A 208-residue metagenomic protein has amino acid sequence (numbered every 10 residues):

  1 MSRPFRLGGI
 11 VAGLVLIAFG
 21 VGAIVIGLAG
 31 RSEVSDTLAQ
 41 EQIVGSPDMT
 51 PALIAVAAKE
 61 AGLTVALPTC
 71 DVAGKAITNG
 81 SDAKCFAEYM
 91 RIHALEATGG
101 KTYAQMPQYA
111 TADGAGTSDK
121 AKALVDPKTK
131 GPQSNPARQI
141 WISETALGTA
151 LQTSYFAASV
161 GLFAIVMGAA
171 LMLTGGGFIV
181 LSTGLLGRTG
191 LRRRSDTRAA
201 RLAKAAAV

Functional and structural regions predicted by a protein language model:
M1-G8, A157-V208: Juxtamembrane interface at the cytosolic side of transmembrane helices
M1-V34, L173, G190: Hydrophobic secretory-pathway targeting helix
G22, L95, F156: Residue-level marker of positions within ordered structural domains that often coincide with functionally constrained
G22-A55: Membrane-helix exit/juxtamembrane interface segments
V25-G30, S35-D36, Q152-V160, R188-R193: Membrane-interface extramembranous regions
T37, Y89, H93, A150 (+1 more regions): Residues that form generic nucleotide/phosphate-binding pockets
G45-I142: Long, solvent-exposed extracytoplasmic domains/loops
D126-L171: Short, aromatic-rich amphipathic segments at membrane interfaces that lie adjacent to a transmembrane helix or signal
